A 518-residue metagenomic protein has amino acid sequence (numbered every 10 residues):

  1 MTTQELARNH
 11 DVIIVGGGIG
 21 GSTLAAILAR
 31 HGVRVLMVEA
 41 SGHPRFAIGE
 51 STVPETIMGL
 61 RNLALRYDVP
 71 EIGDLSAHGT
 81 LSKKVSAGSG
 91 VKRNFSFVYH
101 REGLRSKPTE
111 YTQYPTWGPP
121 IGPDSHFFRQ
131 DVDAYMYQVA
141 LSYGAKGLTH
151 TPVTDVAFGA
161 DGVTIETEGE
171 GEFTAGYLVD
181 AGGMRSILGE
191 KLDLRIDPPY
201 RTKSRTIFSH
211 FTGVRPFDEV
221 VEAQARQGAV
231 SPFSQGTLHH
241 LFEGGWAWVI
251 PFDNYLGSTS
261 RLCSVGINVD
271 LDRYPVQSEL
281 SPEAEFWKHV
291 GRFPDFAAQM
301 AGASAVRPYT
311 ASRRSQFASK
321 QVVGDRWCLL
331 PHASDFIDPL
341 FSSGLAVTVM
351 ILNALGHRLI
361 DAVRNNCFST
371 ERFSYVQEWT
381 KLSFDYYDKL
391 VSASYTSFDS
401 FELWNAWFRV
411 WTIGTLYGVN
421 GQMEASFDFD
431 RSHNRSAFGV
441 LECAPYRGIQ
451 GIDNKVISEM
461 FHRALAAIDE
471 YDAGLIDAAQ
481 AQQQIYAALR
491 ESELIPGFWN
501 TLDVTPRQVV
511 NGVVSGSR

Functional and structural regions predicted by a protein language model:
E5-G18, L36: Beta1/beta-strand and adjacent pyrophosphate-binding region of the FAD-binding site in flavoprotein oxidoreductases
G21-S22: N-terminal Rossmann-fold NAD(P) dinucleotide-binding loop
A29-E50: Glycine-rich FAD pyrophosphate-binding loop
R45-L104: N-terminal FAD cofactor-binding segment of flavoenzymes
Q138-D295, L352: Predominantly flavin-linked oxidoreductase catalytic cores and closely associated redox partners
Y309-L330, D335-F336: FAD-binding beta-loop-beta segment adjacent to the flavin cofactor pocket
N353, H357-W407: Active-site-proximal substrate-binding core of FAD-dependent oxidoreductases
I449-R518: C-terminal non-catalytic accessory extensions
